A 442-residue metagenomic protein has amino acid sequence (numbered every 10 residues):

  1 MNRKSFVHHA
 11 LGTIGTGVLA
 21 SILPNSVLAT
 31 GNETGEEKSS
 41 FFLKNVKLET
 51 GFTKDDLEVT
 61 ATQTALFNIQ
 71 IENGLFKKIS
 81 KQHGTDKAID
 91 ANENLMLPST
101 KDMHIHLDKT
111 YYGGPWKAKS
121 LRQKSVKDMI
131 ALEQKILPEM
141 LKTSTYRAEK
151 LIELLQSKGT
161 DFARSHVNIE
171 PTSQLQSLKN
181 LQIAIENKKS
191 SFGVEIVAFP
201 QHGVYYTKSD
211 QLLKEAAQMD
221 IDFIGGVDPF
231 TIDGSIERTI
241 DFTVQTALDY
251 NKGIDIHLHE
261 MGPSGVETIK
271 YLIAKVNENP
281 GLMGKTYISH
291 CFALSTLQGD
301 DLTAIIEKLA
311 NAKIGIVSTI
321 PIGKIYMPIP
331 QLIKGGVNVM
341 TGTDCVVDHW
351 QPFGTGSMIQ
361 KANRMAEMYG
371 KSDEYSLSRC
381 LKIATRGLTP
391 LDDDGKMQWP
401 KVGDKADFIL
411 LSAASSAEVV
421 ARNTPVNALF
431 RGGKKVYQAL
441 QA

Functional and structural regions predicted by a protein language model:
N2-G84, S416: N-terminal metal-binding scaffold of metallo-dependent hydrolase/deaminase domains
G35-L48, E72-N73, Q82-L121: Replace "His-x-His-based motif
L57, P400-A442: C-terminal cap of metal-dependent C-N hydrolases
G74, E93, H104, G159 (+5 more regions): Divalent metal-coordination and catalytic microenvironments
Y111-S144, F223, T268-Y287, I305 (+1 more regions): Active-site gating loops and adjacent loop-to-helix segments of metal-dependent hydrolytic enzymes
G113-H166, T172-N187, L212-Q218, Q245: Alpha-helical scaffold segments that flank or form the walls of functional sites
G193, A198-T207, Q218-M327: Active-site core of metal-dependent hydrolases
N279-T286, P330-L411: His/Asp/Glu-enriched, well-ordered alpha-helical/loop segment that forms or immediately abuts the divalent-metal
